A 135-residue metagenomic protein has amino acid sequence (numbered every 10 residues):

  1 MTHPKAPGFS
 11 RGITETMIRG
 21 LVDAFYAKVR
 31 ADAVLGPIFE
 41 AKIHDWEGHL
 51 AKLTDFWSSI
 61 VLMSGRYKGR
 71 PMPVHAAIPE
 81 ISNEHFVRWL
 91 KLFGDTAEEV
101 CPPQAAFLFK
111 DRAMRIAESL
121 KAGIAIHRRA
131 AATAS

Functional and structural regions predicted by a protein language model:
M1-S135: Core of compact, soluble alpha-helical bundle domains
